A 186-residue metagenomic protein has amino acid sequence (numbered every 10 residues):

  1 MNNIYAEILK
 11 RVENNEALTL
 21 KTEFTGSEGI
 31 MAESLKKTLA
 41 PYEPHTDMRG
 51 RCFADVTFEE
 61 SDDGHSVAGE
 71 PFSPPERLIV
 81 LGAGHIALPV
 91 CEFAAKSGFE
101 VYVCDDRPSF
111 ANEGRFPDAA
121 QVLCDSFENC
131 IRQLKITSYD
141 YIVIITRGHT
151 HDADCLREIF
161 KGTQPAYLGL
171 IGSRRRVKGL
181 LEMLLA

Functional and structural regions predicted by a protein language model:
M1-D106, F110-L123, T137-D140: Segments forming oxygen-rich coordination pockets for charged ligands
I30, F110-E113, I131-R132, H151-A153 (+1 more regions): Short acidic/glycine-rich loop or secondary-structure boundary segments that cap or lie
G84-H85, H149-T150, R175: Residue-level detector of alpha-helix initiation sites
C91-F93, R115-F116, K135-I136, D154-E158 (+1 more regions): Short amphipathic alpha-helical segments
D105, S126, T146-H149, G172: Generic secondary-structure microfeatures
E128-S138: Short amphipathic alpha-helix with an adjacent loop that forms part of the alpha/beta core around
Y141, T146, E158-M183: ADP-ribose/adenylate-binding Rossmann-like module
